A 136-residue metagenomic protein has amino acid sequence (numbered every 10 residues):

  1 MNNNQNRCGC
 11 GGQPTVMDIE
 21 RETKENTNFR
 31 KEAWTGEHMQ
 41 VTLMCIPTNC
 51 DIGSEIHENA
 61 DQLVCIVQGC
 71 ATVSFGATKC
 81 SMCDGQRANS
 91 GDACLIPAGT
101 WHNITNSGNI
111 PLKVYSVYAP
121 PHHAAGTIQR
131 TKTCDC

Functional and structural regions predicted by a protein language model:
M1-Q40, G53, Q86-S90, R130-C136: A short, N-terminal "cap"/entry segment at the start of jelly-roll beta-barrel domains of the cupin/DSBH fold
N6-C10, R21-K24, C80, T105-C136: Double-stranded beta-helix
E32, V41-C45, L63, G85 (+2 more regions): Conserved hydrophobic/aromatic beta-strand scaffold that supports enzyme active sites
L43, V73-F75, V114: Short hydrophobic/aromatic-rich beta-strand segments that constitute the beta-sheet cores of beta-sandwich/beta-barrel
I52-S54, V73-S74, I96, H102-N109: Short beta-strand His + acidic residue motifs that chelate non-heme Fe in jelly-roll/DSBH and cupin folds
N59-A77: Glycine- and acidic-residue-biased ligand/ion/polar-headgroup-sensing regions
T78-A98: Short acidic-glycine-tyrosine-enriched beta hairpin
